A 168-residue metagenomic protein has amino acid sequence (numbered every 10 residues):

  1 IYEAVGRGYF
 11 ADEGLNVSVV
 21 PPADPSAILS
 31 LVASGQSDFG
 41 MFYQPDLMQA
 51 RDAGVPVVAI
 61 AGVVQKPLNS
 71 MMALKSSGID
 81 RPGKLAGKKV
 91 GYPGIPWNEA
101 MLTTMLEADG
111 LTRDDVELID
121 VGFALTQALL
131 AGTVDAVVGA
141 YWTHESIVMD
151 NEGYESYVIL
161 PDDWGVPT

Functional and structural regions predicted by a protein language model:
Y2-A4, V20-V58, L68-D80, E99-M105 (+2 more regions): Pocket-flanking alpha-helical
E3-N16, E99-L118, S146-E155: Ligand-binding cleft/hinge of the Venus flytrap
A11, K75-K84, G110-R113: Short helix-loop capping/hinge motifs at secondary-structure junctions, enriched in acidic/polar residues
N16-D24, M41, L111-F123, V158-P161: Short beta-strand-to-loop elements that line the ligand-binding cleft of bilobed periplasmic-binding protein-like
P45, A124-Q127, T133-T168: Pocket-lining segment of extracytoplasmic ligand-binding domains
Q65-M71, S77, S156-Y157, T168: Small-molecule pocket liners
L74-G78, P93-N98, Y141-W142, P161-V166: Short coil/turn segments
G83-P96, D135-A136: Short loop->beta-strand "edge-of-pocket" segments that line small-molecule binding or catalytic clefts across diverse
